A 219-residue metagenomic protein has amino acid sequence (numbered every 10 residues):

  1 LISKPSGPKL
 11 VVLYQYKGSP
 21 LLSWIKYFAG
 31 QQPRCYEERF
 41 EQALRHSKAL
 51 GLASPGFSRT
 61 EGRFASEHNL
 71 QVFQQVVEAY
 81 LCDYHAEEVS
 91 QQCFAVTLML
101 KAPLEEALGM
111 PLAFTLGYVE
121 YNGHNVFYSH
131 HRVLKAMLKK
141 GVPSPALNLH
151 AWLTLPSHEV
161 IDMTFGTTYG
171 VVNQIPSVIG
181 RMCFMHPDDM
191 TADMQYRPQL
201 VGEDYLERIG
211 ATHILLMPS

Functional and structural regions predicted by a protein language model:
L1-L21: N-terminal amphipathic/basic-hydrophobic helices that include classical n-h-c signal peptides and signal-anchor
Y14-S219: A structural boundary/capping signal
